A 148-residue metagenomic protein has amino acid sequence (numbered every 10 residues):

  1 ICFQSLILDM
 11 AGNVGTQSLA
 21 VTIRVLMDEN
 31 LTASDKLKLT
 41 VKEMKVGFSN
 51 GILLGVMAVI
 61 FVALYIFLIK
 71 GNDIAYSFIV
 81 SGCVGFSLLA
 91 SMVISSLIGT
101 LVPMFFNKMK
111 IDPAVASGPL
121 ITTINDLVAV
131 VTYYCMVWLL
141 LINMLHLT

Functional and structural regions predicted by a protein language model:
I1-L97, L101-P113, T123, M136-T148: Alpha-helical transmembrane segments and their membrane-interface boundaries that form or gate the permeation pathway
A114-G118: Active-site-proximal inter-transmembrane loops
T122-Y133: Alpha-helical transmembrane segments that form the membrane-embedded catalytic/substrate-binding core of multi-pass
